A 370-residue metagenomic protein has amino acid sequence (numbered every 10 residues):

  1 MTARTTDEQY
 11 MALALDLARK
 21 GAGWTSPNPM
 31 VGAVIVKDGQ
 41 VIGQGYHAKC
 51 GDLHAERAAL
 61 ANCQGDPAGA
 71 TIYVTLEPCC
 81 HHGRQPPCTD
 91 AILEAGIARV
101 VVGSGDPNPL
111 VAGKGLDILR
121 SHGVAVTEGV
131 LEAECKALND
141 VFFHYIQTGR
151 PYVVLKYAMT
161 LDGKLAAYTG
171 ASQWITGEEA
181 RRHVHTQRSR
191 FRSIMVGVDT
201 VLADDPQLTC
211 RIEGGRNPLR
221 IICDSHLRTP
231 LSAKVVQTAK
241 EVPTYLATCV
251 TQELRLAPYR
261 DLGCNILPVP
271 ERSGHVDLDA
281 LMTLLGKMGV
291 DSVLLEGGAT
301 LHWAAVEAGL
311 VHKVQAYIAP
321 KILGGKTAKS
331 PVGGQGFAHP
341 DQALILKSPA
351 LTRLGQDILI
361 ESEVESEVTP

Functional and structural regions predicted by a protein language model:
T6-S26, Y145: Short, basic/aromatic recognition patches
A14, G32, C79, L119 (+7 more regions): Residue-level signal for inorganic ion chemistry
V31-G39, Y157-A158, I360: Short beta-strand scaffold segments in enzyme catalytic cores
I35-E134, L219, Y245, V250-Q252 (+1 more regions): Zn2+-dependent cytidine deaminase-like catalytic core
P107-L110, A133-E134, L202, R228-P230 (+3 more regions): Short gly/pro/ser/thr-enriched loop/turn and capping motifs at secondary-structure boundaries
H144-Y145, V154-L161, L165-D291, T300-W303: Active-site ligand-binding patch in enzyme domains
E307-L346: Flexible, gly/pro- and Lys/Arg-enriched active-site loops
G333-P370: Conserved histidine-centered catalytic loops in small-molecule metabolism enzymes
